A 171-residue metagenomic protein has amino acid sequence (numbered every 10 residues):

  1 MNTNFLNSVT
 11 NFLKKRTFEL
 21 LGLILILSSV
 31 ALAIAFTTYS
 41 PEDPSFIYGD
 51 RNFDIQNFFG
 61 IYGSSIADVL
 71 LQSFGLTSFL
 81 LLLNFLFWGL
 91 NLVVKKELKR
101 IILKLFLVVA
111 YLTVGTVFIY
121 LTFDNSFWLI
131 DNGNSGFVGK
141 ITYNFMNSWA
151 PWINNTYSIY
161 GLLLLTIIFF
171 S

Functional and structural regions predicted by a protein language model:
M1-S171: Alpha-helical transmembrane segments used as membrane anchors
